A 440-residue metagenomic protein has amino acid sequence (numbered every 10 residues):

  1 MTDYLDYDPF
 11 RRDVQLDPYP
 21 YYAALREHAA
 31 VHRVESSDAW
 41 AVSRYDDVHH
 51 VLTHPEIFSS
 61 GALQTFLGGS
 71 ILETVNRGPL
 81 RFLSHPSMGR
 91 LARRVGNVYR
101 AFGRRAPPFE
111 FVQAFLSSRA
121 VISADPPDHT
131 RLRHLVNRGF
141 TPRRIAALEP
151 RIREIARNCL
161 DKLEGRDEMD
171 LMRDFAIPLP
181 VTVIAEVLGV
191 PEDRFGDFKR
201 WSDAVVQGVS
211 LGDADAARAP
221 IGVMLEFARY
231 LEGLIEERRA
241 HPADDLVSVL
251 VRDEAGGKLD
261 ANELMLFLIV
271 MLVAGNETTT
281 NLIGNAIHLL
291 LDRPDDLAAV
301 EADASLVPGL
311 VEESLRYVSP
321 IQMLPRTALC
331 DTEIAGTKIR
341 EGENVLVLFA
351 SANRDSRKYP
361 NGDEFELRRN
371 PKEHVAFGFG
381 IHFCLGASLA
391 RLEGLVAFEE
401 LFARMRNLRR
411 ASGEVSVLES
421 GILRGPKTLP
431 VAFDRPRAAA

Functional and structural regions predicted by a protein language model:
M1-A440: Cytochrome P450
